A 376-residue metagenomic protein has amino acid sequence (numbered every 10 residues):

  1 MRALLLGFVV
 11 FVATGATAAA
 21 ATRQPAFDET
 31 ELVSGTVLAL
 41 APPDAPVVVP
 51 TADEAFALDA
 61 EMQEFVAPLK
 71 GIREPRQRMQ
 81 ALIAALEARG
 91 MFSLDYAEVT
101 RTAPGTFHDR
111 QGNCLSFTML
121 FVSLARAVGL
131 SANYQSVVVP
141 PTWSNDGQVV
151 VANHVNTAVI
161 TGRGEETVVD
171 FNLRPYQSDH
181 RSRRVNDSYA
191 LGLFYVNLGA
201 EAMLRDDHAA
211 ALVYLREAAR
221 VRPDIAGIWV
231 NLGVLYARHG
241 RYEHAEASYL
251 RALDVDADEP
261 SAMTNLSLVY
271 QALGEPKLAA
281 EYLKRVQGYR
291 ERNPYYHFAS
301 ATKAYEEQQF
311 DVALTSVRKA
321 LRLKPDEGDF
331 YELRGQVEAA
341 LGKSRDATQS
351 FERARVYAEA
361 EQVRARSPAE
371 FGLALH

Functional and structural regions predicted by a protein language model:
P43-G105: Secondary-structure boundary elements
L94-W229, R238, E243-M263: Long, contiguous interaction/recruitment modules in multidomain scaffold/adaptor proteins
G192, A226-G227, P260-S261, P294-Y295 (+2 more regions): Helix-start (N-cap) detector for alpha-helical repeat units in TPR-like alpha-solenoids, especially tetratricopeptide
N197, N231, N265, A299-S300 (+2 more regions): Canonical tetratricopeptide repeat
V221, V255-D256, G288-Y289, L323 (+2 more regions): Structural marker of alpha-solenoid helical repeat scaffolds
